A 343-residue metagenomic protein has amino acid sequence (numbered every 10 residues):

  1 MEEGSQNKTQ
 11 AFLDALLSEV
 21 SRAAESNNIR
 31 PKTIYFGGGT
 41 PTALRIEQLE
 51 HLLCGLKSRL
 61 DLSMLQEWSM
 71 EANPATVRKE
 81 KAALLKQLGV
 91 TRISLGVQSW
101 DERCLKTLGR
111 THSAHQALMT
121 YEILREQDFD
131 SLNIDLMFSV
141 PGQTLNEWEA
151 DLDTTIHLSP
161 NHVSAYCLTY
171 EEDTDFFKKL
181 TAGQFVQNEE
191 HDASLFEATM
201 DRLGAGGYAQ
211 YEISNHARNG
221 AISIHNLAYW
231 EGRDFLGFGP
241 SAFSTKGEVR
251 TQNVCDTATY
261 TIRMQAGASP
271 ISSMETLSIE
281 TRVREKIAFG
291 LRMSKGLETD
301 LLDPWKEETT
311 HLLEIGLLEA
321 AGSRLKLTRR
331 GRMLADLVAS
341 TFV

Functional and structural regions predicted by a protein language model:
M1-E25, I29-L301: C-terminal scaffold of the Radical SAM
E231, E314, R329: Short, ordered coil/turn segments that flank beta-strands lining enzyme active or ligand-binding pockets
L291, E307, M333-D336: Auxiliary N-terminal substrate/complex-recognition segments of SAM-dependent methyltransferases
L301-E314: Short amphipathic alpha-helical interaction segments
L313-S323: A short, conserved structural fragment
R324-T328: Minor-groove-contacting beta-hairpin "wing" of winged helix-turn-helix DNA-binding domains
R330-V343: Short, amphipathic alpha-helical interaction segments positioned at domain boundaries
